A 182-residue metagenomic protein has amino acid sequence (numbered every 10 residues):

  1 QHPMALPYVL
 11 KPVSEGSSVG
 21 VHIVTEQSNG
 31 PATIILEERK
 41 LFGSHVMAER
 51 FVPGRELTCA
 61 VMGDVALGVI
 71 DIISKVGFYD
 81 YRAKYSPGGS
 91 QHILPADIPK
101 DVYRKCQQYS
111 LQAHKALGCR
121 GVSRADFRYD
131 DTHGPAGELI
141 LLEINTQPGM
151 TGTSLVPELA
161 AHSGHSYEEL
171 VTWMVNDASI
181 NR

Functional and structural regions predicted by a protein language model:
Q1-V9: Acidic/histidine-enriched active-site and ligand-binding environments that engage anionic O-linkages
Y8-I34, E56, I93: Glycine-rich phosphate-binding loop of ATP-grasp-fold ATP-dependent ligases
Y8-V9, H45-A48, V122-R124: A short linear hydrophobic-aromatic micro-motif
V21-Q27, V61-G63, D130, L142 (+1 more regions): Short beta-strand-to-turn element immediately C-terminal to the catalytic PLP-Schiff-base lysine in fold type I
N29-Q108, A136-I140: Phosphate-binding site of ATP-dependent enzymes
R50, H114-M150, A160: Conserved metal-phosphate-binding beta-hairpin within the catalytic cores of diverse ATP-dependent phosphoryl-transfer
D71-R124, E158-R182: Active-site "cap" helix and flanking loop/linker of ATP-utilizing ligase/carboxylase catalytic domains
G152-L155: C-terminal cap of metal-dependent C-N hydrolases
